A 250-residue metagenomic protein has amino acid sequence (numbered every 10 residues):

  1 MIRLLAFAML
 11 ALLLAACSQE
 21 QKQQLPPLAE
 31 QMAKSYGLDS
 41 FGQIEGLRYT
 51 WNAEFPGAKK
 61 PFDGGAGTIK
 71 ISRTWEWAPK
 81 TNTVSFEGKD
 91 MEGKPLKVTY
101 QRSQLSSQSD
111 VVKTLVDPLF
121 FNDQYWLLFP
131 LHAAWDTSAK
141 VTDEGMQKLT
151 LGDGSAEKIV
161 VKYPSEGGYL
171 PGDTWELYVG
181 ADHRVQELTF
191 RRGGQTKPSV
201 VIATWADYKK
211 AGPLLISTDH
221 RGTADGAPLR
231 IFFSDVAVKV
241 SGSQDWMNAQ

Functional and structural regions predicted by a protein language model:
M1-A6: Bacterial N-terminal signal peptides that target proteins for export
F7-A11: Sec-dependent N-terminal signal peptides
L14-A16: C-terminal motif of bacterial Sec signal peptides marking the signal peptidase cleavage site
E20-Q21, Q31-K113, D143-G145: N-terminal mature ectodomain segment of secretory-pathway/periplasmic proteins
Q21-P27, T99-D173, Q195-T196, A249-Q250: Flexible, processing/modification-adjacent segments and terminal tails in exported/periplasmic/extracellular proteins
F41, W75-W77, W126-L127, W175 (+1 more regions): Tryptophan-centric aromatic hotspots in well-structured domains and transmembrane helices
L47-Y49, V84-F86, V141, I159-V161 (+2 more regions): Hydrophobic beta-strand residues in large extracellular and virion-surface proteins
D153-N248: Gly/Pro-enriched, hydrophobic low-complexity segments that function as extracytoplasmic propeptides/linkers
